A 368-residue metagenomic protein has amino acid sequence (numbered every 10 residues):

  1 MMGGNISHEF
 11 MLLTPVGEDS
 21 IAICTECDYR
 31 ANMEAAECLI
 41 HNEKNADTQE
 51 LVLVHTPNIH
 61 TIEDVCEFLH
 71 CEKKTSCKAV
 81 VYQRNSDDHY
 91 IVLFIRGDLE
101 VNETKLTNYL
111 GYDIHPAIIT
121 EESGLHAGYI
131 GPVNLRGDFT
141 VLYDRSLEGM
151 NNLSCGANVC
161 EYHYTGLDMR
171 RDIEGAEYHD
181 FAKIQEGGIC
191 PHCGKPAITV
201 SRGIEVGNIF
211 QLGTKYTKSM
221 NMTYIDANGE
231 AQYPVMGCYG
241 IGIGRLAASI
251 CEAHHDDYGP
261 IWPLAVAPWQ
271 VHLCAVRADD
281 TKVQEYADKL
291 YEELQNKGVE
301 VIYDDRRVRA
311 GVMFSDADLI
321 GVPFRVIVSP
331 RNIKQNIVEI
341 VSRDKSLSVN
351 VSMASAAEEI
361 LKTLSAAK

Functional and structural regions predicted by a protein language model:
M1-K368: NTP/phosphate- and nucleic-acid-binding module
